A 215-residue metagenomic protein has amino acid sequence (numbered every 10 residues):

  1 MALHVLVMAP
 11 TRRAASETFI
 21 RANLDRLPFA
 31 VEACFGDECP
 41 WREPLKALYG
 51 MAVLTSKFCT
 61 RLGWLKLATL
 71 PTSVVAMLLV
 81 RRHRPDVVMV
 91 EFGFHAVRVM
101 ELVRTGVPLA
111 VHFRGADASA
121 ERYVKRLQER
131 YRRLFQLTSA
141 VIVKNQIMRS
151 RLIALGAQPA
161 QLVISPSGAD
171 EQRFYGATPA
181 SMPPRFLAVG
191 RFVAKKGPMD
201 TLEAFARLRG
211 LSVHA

Functional and structural regions predicted by a protein language model:
M1-A47: N-terminal subdomain of nucleotide-sugar transferases
L6, T178-K196, L202-R207: Conserved donor-binding/catalytic core segment of Leloir-type glycosyltransferases
A14, E171-R173, V193-P198, L211: A short, basic/aromatic alpha-helical/loop segment that forms part of the nucleotidyl-sugar donor-binding site
I20, L27, F186, T201-A204 (+1 more regions): A structural motif in glycosyltransferase catalytic domains
E43-V74: A short, charged, and often flexible helix/loop element on the N-terminal side of the glycosyltransferase catalytic
V74-R82, A116, E121-V141: Membrane-proximal helix-turn-helix segments that form the acceptor-binding/catalytic region of lipid-linked
V90-A96, F113: Short His-centered aromatic/hydrophobic patch
I147, G168: Carbohydrate-associated surface elements
